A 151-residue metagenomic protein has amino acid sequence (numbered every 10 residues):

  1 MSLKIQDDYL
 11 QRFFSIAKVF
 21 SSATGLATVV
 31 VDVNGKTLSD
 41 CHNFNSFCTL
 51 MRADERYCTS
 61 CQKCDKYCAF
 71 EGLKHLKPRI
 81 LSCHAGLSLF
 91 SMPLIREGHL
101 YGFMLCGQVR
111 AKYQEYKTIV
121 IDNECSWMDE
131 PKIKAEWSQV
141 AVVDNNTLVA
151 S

Functional and structural regions predicted by a protein language model:
M1-A23, G102-S151: Juxtadomain coupling helices with adjacent low-complexity linkers
S2-G86: Structured interaction and signal-relay segments at domain junctions
E55-C58, H99, I119-I121: Short, charged/polar low-complexity linear motifs in solvent-exposed/disordered segments
C68-I95, M128-S151: Cysteine/selenocysteine-centered motifs that mediate thiol-based redox chemistry or coordinate metal-sulfur cofactors
L89-L100, L105-V109: A short, hydrophobic, proline-anchored segment that marks a local hinge/packing element in signaling and regulatory
